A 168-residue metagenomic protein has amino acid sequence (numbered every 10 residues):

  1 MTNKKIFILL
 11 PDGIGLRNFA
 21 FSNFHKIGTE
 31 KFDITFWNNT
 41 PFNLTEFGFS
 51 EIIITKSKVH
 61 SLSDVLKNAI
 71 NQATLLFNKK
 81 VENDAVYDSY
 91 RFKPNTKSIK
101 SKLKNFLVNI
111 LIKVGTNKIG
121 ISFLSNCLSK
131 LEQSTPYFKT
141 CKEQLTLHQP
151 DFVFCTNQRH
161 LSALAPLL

Functional and structural regions predicted by a protein language model:
T2-K4, N23-F32: A short, Lys/Arg-enriched amphipathic alpha-helix followed by its capping loop at the start of a domain
F7, E143-H160: Short N-terminal targeting/anchoring amphipathic segment
L9-S22, C155: A short, glycine/small-residue-rich beta-strand->loop->alpha-helix junction that serves as a flexible
L10, F36-T40, C155-N157: Short beta-strand/turn micro-motifs composed of small residues that flank or help shape donor/cofactor-binding pockets
L16-N18, N43-T45, L161-L164: Short, well-ordered alpha-helical microsegments
A20-F24, Q144, L164-P166: A short acidic, amphipathic alpha-helical/loop segment
G28, L161-L168: Extended hydrophobic/aromatic segments used for targeting, binding, or gating
T35-C141: Conserved N-terminal ligand/cofactor-binding loop architecture of enzyme catalytic domains
